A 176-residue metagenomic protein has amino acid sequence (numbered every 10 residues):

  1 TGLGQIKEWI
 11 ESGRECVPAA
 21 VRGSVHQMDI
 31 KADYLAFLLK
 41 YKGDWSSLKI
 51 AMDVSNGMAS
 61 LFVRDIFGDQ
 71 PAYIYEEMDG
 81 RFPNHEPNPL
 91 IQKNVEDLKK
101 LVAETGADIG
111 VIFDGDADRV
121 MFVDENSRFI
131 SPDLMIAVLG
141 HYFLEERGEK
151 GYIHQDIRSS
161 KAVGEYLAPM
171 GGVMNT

Functional and structural regions predicted by a protein language model:
T1, V102-D124, F129, G172-T176: Glycine-rich phosphate-binding loop
T1-T105: Gly/Ser/Thr-enriched, mixed-charge loops and adjacent short helices that form phosphate/oxyanion-binding elements
G4-A36, K40, N126-T176: Proline/glycine-rich low-complexity loops and linkers
K49-A51, I109-F113, I153: Residue-level marker for buried hydrophobic side chains located in beta-strands that build the well-ordered beta-sheet
S55-S60, A117-D118, S159-K161: Gly/Ser/Thr-rich loops at beta-strand to alpha-helix junctions that form or flank small-molecule/cofactor-binding
L61-D65, N84-E86, M121-E125, V163-P169: Short acidic, glycine/serine/threonine-rich loops at helix termini
M78-F82, R119, A137-V138, K161: Short gly/pro/ser/thr-enriched loop/turn and capping motifs at secondary-structure boundaries
